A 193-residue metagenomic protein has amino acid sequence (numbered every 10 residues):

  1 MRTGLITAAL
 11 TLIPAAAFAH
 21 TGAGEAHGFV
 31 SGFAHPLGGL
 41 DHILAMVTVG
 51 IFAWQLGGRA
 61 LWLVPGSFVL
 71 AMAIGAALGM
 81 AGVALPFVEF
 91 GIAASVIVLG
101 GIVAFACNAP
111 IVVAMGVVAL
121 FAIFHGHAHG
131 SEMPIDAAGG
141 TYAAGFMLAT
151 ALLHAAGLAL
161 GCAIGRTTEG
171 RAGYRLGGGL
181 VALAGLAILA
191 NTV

Functional and structural regions predicted by a protein language model:
R2-V193: Membrane metalloprotein/metal-transporter helix-bundle signature
